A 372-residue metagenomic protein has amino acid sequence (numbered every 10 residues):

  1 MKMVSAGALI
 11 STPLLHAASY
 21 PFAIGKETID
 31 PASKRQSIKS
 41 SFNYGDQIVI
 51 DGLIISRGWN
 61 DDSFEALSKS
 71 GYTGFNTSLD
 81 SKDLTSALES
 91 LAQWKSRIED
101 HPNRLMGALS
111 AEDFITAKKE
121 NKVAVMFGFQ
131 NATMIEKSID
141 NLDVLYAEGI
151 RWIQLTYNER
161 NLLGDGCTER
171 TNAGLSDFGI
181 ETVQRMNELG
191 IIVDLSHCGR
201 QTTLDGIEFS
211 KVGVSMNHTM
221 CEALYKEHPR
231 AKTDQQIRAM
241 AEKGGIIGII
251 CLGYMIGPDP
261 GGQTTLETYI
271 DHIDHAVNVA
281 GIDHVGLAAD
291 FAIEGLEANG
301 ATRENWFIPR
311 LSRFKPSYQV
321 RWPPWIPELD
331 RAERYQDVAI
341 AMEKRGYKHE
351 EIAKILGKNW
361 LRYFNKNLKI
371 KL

Functional and structural regions predicted by a protein language model:
K2-T171, K226, R230-L372: N-terminal hydrophobic targeting/anchoring segments and the immediately downstream early-domain regions of hydrolases
G164-M255: Active-site core of metal-dependent hydrolases
